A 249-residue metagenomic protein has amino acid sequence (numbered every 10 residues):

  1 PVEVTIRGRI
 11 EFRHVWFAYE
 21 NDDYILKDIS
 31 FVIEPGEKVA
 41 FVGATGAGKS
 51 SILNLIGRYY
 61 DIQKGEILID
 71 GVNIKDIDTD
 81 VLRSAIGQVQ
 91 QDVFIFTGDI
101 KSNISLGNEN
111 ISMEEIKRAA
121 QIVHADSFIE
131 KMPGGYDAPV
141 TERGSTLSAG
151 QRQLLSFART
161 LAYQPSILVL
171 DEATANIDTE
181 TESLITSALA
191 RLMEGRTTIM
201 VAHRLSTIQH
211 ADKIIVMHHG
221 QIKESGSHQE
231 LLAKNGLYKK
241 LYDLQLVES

Functional and structural regions predicted by a protein language model:
E3-S249: ABC-type nucleotide-binding domain
